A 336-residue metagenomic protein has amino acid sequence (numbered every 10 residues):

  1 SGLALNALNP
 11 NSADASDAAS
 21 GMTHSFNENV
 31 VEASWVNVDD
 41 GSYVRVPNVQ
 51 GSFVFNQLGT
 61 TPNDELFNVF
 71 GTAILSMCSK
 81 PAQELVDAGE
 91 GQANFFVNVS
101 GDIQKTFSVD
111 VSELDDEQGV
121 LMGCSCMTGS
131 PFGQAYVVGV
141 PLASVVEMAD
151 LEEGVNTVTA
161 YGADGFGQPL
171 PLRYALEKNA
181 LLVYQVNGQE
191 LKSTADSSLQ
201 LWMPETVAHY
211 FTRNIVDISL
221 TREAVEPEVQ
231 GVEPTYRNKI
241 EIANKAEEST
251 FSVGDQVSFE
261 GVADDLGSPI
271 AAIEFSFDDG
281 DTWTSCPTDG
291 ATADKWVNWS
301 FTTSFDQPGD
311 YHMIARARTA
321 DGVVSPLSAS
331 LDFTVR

Functional and structural regions predicted by a protein language model:
G2-H312, R316-R336: N-terminal intrinsically disordered, low-complexity segments enriched in P/E/S/T
